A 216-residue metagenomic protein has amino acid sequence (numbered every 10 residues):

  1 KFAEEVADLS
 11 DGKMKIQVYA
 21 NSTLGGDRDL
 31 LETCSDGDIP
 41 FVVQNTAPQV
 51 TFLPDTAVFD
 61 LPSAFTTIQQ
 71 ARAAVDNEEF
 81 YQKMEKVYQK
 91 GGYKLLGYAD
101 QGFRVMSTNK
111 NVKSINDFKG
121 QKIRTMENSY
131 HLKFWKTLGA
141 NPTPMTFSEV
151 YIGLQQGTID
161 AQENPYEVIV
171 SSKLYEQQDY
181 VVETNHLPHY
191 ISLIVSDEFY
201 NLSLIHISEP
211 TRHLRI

Functional and structural regions predicted by a protein language model:
K1-A71, E79, M84-S208, R212-R215: N-terminal secretory/targeting leader peptides
